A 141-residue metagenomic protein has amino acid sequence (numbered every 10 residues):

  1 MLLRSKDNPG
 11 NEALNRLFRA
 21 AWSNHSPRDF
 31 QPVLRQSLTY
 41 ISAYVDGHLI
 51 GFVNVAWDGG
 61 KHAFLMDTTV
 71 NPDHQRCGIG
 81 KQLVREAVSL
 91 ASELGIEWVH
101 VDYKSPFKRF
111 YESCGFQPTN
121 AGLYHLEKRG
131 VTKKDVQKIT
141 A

Functional and structural regions predicted by a protein language model:
M1-R28, G122, D135-A141: Short amphipathic alpha-helix that is part of the acyltransferase structural core
K6, M66, D102-Y103: Small/polar loops that bind or transfer phosphate-bearing groups
R28-T69: A conserved beta-strand-loop-helix scaffold within acyl/acetyltransferase catalytic domains
H74, G78-E86: Conserved acetyl-CoA pyrophosphate-binding loop and the N-cap/start of the following alpha-helix in GNAT-like
V84, S105-F107, R129: Short glycine/proline-centered loop/turn elements that form peptide/ligand docking sites
A91-K104: Conserved GNAT acetyl-CoA-binding A-motif
H100-D102, E112, Q117-A141: Conserved catalytic-core motifs of GNAT/GCN5-like acyltransferases
